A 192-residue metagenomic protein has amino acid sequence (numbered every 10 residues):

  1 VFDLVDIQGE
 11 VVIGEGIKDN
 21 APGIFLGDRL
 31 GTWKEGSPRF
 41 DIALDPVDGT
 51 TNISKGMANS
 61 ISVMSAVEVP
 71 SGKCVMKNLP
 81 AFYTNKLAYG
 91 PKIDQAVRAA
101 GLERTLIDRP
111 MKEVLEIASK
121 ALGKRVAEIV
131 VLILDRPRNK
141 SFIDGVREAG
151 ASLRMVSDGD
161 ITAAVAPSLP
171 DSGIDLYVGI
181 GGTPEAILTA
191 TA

Functional and structural regions predicted by a protein language model:
V1-G72: Flexible, acidic active-site loops/lids enriched in D/E/S/T/G that coordinate Mg2+ and/or position polar
D3-L4, L30-S37, S54-M57, A121-V126 (+2 more regions): Solvent-exposed alpha-helices and their adjacent loops that cap or buttress functional pockets in soluble metabolic
I17-N20, R138, S157-A164: Short acidic loop-to-helix transition motifs that present clustered carboxylates
P22-L26, K55-M57, L79-P80, S141-R147 (+2 more regions): Short acidic, glycine/serine/threonine-rich loops at helix termini
P46-K55, N59-S62, K140, I161-V165 (+1 more regions): Short glycine/serine/threonine-rich phosphate/pyrophosphate-binding segments that cradle anionic phosphate groups
V63-M155: Acidic beta-strand-loop-alpha-helix segment within the catalytic core of divalent metal-dependent phosphate-processing
G150-S172: Active-site rim loops that border cofactor/substrate pockets in soluble metabolic enzymes
G159-D160, P170-T191: Glycine-rich phosphate-binding loop
